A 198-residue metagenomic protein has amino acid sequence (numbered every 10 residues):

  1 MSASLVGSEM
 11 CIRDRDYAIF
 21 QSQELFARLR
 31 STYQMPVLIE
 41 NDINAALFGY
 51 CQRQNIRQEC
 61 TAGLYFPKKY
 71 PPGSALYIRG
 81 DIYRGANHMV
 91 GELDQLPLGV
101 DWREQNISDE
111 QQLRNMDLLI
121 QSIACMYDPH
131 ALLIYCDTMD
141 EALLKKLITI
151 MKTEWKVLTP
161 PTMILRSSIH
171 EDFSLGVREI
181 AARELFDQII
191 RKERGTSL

Functional and structural regions predicted by a protein language model:
M1-G7, C11-I12: Single conserved hydrophobic/aromatic residue that forms the stacking wall/gate of nucleotide- or nucleobase-binding
A3, M35, T61, I189-L198: Nucleotide/phosphate-binding catalytic cleft detector across ATP-hydrolyzing and phosphate-transferring enzymes
V6-G7, Y33, L158-P160: Short, structured coil segments at secondary-structure junctions
S8, Y65-P67, Y135-T138: Structural motif
E9, G49-Y50, L143-K146: Short glycine-/acidic-enriched loop or helix-start segments at secondary-structure transitions that form or flank
R13-F20: Glycine- and acidic-residue-enriched helix-capping/strand-helix junction motifs
T32-D128: Glycine/GP-enriched mid-protein hinge/lid loop-to-helix segment characteristic of carbohydrate kinases
I82, L98-L198: ATP-binding/phosphotransfer module of carbohydrate and carboxylate kinases, centering on a glycine-rich
